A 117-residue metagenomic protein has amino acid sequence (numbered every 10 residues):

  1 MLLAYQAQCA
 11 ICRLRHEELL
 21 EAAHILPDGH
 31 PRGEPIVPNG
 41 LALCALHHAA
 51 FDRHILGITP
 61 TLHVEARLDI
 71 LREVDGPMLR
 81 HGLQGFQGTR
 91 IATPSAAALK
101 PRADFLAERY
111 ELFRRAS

Functional and structural regions predicted by a protein language model:
M1-R13: Internal active-site segments that recognize and position negatively charged phosphoryl groups and nucleotide moieties
Q8, E21, L43: The −1 position to Zn-ligating cysteines in a subset of zinc-ribbon hairpins
L14-E17, I25-S117: A detector for short metal-coordination/catalytic motifs
